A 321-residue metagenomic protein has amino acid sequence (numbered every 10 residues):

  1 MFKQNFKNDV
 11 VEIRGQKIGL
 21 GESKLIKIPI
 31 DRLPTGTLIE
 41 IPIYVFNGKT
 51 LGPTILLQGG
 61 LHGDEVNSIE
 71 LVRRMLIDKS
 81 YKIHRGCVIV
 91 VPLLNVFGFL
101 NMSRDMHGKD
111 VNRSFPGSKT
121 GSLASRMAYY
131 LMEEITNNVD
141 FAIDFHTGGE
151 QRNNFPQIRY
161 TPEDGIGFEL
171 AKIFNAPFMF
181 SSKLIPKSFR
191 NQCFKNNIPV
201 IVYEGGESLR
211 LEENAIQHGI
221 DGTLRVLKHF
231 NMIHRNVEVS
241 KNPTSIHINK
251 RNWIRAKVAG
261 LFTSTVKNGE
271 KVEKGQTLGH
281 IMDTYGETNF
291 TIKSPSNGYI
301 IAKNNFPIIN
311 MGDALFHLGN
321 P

Functional and structural regions predicted by a protein language model:
M1-P321: Structured catalytic-domain cores with a bias toward divalent-metal coordination
